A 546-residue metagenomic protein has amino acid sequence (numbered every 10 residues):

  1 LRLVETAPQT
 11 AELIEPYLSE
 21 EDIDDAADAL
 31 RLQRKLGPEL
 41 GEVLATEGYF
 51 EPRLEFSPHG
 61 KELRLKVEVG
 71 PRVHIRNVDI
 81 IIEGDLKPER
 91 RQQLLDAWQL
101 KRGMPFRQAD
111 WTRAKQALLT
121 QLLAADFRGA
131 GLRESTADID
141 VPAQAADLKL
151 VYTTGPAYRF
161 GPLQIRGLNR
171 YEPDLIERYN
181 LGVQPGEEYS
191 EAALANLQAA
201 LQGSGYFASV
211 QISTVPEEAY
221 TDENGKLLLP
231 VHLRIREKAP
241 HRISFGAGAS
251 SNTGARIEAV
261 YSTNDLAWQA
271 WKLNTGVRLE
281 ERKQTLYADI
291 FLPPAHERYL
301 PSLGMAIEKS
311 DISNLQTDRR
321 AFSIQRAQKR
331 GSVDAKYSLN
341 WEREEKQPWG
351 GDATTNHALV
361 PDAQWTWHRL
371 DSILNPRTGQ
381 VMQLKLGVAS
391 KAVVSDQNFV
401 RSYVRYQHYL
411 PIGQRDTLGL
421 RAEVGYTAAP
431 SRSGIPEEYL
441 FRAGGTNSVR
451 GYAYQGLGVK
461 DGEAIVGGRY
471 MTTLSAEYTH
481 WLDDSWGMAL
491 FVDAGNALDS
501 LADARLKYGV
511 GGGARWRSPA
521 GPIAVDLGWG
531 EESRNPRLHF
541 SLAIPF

Functional and structural regions predicted by a protein language model:
L1-Q9, L18-S251, V260, N274-L292 (+1 more regions): Periplasmic polypeptide-binding modules associated with outer-membrane biogenesis and secretion
Y49-R53, R128-L132, R319, V360 (+1 more regions): Amphipathic hydrophobic-ligand
L63, A146-L148, V231, M382 (+4 more regions): Hydrophobic residues positioned within well-ordered beta-strands of beta-sheet architectures
K87, Q92-Q93, S190-Q383, V400 (+5 more regions): Gram-negative/organellar outer-membrane beta-barrel architecture
Q184-E188, D265, D503: C-terminal soluble interaction/assembly domains
G203, Q347, T354, A358-L482 (+2 more regions): C-terminal outer-membrane beta-barrel translocator/porin domains of Gram-negative envelope proteins and their
Y470-T472, D484-M488, L506-V510, P519-I523 (+1 more regions): A short pocket-lining beta-strand/turn micro-motif at the edge of beta-sheets
G495, D499-G521, E532: C-terminal structured "cap/appendage" subdomains that terminate the fold
